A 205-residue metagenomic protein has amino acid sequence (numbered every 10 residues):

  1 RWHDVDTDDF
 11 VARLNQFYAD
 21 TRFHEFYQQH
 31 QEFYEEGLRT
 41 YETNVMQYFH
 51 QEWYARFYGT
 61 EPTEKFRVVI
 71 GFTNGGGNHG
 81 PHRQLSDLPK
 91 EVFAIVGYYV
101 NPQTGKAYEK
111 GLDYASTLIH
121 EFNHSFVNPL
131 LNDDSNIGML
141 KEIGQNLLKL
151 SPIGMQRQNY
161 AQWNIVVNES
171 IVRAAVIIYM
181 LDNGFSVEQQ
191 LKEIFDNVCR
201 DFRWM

Functional and structural regions predicted by a protein language model:
R1-N44, E61: Non-catalytic architectural context of zinc metalloproteases
F10, G37, H50-W53, Y114 (+1 more regions): Stable alpha-helical elements in mature extracytoplasmic
H30-V92: Auxiliary, metal-adjacent structural segments of Zn-dependent hydrolase domains
E35-N44, T104-Y108, D113, R157-W163: Second-shell loop/turn segments in exported
Y58, I70-N74, Y99-V100, N123 (+1 more regions): Short, flexible loop/turn elements at secondary-structure junctions
H79-L112: Active-site scaffold of zinc-dependent metalloenzymes
L112-D133: Active-site recognition of the HExxH zinc-binding catalytic motif
P129-D201: Post-HExxH zinc-binding segment in Zn-dependent metallohydrolases
